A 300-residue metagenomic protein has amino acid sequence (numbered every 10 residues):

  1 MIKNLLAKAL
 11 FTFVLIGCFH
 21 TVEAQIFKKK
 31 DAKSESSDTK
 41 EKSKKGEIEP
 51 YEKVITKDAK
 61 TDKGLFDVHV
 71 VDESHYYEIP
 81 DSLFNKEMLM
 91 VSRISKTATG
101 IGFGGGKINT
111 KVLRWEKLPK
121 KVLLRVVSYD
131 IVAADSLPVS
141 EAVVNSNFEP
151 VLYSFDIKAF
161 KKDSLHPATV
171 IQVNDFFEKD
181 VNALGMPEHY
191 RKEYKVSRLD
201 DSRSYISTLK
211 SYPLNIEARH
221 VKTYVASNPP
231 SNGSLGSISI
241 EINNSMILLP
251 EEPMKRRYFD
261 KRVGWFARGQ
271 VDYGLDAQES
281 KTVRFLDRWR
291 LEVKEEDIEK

Functional and structural regions predicted by a protein language model:
M1-F27: Bacterial Sec-dependent N-terminal signal peptides
F27-K300: Auxiliary tRNA-acceptor-end handling modules of aminoacyl-tRNA synthetases
